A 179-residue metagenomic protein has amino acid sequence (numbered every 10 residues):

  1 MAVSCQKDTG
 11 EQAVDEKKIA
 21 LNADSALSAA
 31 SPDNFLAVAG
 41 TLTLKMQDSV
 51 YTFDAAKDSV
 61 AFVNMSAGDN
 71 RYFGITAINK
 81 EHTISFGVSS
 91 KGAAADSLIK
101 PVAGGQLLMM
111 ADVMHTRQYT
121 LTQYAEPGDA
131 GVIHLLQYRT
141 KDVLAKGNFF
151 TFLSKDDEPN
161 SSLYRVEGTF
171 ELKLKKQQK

Functional and structural regions predicted by a protein language model:
A2-S4: C-terminal motif of bacterial Sec signal peptides marking the signal peptidase cleavage site
Q6-G10, L36, V143, K155-D156: Residue-level signal for functionally critical sites in structured catalytic/ligand-binding pockets
Q6-S25: Short, low-complexity, disordered segments immediately C-terminal to signal peptides in bacterial exported proteins
K18, D24, D33, A39 (+1 more regions): Generic N-terminal initiation segments characterized by hydrophobic and/or small/turn-forming residues
N34-L36, L42-D142: Surface-exposed helix/loop patches within compact recognition domains
H134-K179: C-terminal or internal capping secondary-structure element at the end of a domain, subdomain, or sheet
